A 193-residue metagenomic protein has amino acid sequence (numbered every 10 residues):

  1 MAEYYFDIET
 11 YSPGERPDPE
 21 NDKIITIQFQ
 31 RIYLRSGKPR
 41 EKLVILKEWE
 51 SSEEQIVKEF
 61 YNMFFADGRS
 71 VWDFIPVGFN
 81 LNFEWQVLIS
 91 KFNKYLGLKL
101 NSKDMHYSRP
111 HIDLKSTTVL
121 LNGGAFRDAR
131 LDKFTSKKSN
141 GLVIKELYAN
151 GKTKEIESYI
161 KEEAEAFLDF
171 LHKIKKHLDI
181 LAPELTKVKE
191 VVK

Functional and structural regions predicted by a protein language model:
M1-F92, E146: Conserved non-catalytic scaffold segment of RNase H-like nuclease domains
I25-F29, R40, W72-K193: Metal-dependent phosphoesterase core characteristic of DEDDh/y 3'-5' exonuclease domains
